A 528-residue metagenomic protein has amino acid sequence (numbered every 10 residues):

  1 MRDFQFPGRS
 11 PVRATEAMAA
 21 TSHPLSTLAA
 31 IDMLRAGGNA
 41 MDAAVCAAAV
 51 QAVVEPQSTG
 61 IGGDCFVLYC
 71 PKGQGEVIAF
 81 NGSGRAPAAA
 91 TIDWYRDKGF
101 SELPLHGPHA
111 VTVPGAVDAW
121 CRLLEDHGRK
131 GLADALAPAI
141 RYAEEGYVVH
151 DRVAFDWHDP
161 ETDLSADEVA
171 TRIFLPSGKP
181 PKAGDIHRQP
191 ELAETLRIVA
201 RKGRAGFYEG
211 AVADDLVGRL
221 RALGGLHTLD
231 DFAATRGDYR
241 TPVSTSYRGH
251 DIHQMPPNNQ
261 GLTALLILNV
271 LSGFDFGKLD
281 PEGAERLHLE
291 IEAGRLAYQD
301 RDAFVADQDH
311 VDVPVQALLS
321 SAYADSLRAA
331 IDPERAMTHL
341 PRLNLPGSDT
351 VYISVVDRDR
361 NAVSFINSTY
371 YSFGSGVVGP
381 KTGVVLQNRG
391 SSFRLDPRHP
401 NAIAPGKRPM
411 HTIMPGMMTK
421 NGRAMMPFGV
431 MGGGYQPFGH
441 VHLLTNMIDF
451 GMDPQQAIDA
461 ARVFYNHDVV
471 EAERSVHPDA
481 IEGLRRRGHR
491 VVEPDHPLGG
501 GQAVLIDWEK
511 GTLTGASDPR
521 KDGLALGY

Functional and structural regions predicted by a protein language model:
M1-L28, D32-R35, A40-E209, D214-N259 (+3 more regions): Noncatalytic scaffold domains of N-terminal-nucleophile
A20, I78-G82, D251-P257, T263-N269 (+3 more regions): Short, well-ordered beta-strand elements
A47-A52, G225-T228, P333-P341, R394-I403 (+1 more regions): Short Pro/Gly-enriched beta-strand edge/turn motifs at strand-loop
V53-C70, Q74-A79, L226-T228, N361-M426 (+2 more regions): Active-site rim segments in enzyme catalytic domains, especially the processed small/beta chain of N-terminal
Y239, G347-T350, H411-I413: Short, small/polar residue-rich loop motifs at catalytic or cofactor-binding pockets
G261-G277, M418-M426, G434-I458: M16/insulysin-pitrilysin zinc metalloprotease superfamily fold
G273-T369, T382, R389, D495: Internal maturation/activation junctions in enzymes
D359, K407, H440, D449-H496: Extended C-terminal subregions enriched in glycine
